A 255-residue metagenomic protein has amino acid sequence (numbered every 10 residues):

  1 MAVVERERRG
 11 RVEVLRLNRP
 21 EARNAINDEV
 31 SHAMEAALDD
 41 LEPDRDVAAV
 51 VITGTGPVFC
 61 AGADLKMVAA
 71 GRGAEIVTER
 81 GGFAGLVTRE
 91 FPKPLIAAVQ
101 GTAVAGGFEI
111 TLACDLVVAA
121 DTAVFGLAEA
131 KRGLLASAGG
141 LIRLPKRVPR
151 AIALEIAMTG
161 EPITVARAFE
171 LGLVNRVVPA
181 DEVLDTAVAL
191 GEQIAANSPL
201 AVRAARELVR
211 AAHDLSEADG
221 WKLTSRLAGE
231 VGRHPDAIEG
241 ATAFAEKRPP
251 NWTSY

Functional and structural regions predicted by a protein language model:
M1-T55: Conserved CoA-thioester-binding segment of acyl-CoA-metabolizing enzymes
E5-G10, H32, D44, P57 (+5 more regions): Hydrophobic/basic alpha-helical segments enriched in Actinobacteria
G10-R11, P57, A123, R226: Beta-strand-connecting loop/turn residues
L15, R19, A33-M34, I52 (+6 more regions): Terminal peptide-recognition signature
H32, G54-E90, A103, K131-L134 (+1 more regions): Glycine- (often His-adjacent) and acidic-residue-rich active-site loop that binds/positions the CoA thioester
R89-V202, S225-R226, R233-H234, I238-T242 (+2 more regions): Crotonase-fold acyl-CoA enzyme core
R206-L215: Short, charged, surface-exposed hinge/linker loops at domain edges that act as mobile lids or interdomain connectors
